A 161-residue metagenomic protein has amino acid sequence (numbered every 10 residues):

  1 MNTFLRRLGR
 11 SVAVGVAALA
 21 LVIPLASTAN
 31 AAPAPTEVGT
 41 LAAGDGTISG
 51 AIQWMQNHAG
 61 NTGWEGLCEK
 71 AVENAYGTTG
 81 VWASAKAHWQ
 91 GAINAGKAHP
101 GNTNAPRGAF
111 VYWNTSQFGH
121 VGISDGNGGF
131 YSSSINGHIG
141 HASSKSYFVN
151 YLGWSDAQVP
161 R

Functional and structural regions predicted by a protein language model:
M1-G46: N-terminal prepro-regions of secreted/extracellular proteins
R6, I52, Q56-A59, D125-R161: Aromatic- and glycine-rich peptidoglycan recognition patches
A13, L19, A43, A95 (+2 more regions): Intrinsically disordered, low-complexity, compositionally biased regions/tails
A42-F118: Secreted/periplasmic proteins that engage bacterial cell-wall peptidoglycan
F110, Q117-Y131: Catalytic nucleophile-His microenvironment captured as a short glycine-rich beta-strand/loop that brackets
